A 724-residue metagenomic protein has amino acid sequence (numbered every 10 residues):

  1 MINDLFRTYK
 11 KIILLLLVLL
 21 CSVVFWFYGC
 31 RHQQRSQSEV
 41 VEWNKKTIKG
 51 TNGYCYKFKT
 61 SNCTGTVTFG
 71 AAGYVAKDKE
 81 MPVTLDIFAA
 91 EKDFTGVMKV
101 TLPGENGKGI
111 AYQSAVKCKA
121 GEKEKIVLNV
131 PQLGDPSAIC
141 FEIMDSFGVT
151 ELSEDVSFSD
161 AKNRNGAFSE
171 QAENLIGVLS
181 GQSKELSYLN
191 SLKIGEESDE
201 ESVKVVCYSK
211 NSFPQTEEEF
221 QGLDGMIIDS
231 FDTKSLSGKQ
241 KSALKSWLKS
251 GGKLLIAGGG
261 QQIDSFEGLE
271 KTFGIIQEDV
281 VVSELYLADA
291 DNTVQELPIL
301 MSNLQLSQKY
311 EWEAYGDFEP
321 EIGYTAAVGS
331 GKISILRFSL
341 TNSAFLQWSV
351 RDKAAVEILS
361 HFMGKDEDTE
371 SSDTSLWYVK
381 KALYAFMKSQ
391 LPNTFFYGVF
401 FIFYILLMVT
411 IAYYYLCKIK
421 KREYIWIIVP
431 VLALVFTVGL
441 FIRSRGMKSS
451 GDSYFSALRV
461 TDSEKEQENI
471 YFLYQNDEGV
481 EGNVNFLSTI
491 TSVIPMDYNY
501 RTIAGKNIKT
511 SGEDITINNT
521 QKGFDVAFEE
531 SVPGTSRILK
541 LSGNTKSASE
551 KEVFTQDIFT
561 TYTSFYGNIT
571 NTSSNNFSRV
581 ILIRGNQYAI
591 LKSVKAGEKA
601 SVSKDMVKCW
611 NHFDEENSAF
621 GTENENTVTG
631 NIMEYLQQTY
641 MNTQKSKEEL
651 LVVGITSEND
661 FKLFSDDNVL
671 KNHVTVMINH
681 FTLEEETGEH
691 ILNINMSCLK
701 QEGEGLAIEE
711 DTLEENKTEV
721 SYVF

Functional and structural regions predicted by a protein language model:
L14, E423-R445: Internal/C-terminal transmembrane anchor helices
C30, K77-K79, G134-I139, D145-G225 (+1 more regions): Aromatic-Pro/Gly-enriched surface loop or interdomain linker that acts as a lid/target-recognition segment
E39-F58, M81, A89-E91, K448-I517 (+1 more regions): Membrane-interface segments at or immediately adjacent to transmembrane helices that form the boundary between
A115-E124, S593-E598: Short proline/glycine- and polar residue-rich coil/turn motifs
A115-V116, I126-D135, D605-M606: Short, hydrophobic beta-strand segments
E200, E218-E219, I228-E319: A glycine-rich, often tryptophan-bearing local segment used as a flexible ligand/cofactor-contacting loop or short
K253, N303-T410: A glycine-centered loop/beta-turn motif at secondary-structure junctions
Y471-F724: Accessory, solvent-exposed terminal regions and/or long lumenal/extracellular loops of proteins
